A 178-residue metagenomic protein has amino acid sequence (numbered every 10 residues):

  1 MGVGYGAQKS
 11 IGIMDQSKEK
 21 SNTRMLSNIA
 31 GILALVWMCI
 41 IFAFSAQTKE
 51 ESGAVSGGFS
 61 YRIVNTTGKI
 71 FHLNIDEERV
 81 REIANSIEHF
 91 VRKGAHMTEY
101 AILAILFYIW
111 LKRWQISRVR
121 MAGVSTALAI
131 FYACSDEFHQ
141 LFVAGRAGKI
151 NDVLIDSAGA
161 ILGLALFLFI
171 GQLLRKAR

Functional and structural regions predicted by a protein language model:
M1-I13: N-terminal amphipathic/basic-hydrophobic helices that include classical n-h-c signal peptides and signal-anchor
G12-E99: "…centered on the first transmembrane helix and the immediately adjacent amphipathic helix/loop
D15-Q16, R175-R178: Short, charged juxtamembrane terminal tails flanking transmembrane helices
L26-N28, W114-T126, K149-I150: Membrane-helix interface segments
W37, I41, A129-D136: Alpha-helical transmembrane segments of multi-pass membrane proteins
H89-L103, I150-A158: Membrane-interface loop-to-helix entry segments
E99-R113, A158-L173: Membrane-interfacial alpha-helical segments at the cytosolic side of multi-pass membrane proteins
A133-S157: Interfacial helix-loop-helix junctions of multi-pass membrane proteins
